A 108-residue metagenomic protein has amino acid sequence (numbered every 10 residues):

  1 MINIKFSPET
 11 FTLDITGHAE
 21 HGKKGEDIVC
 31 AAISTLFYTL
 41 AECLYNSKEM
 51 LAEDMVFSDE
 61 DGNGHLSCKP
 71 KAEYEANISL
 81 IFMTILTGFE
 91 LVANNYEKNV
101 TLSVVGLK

Functional and structural regions predicted by a protein language model:
M1-I28, Y38-K108: N-terminal intrinsically disordered, cationic/polar leader segments that include organellar targeting peptides
V29-I33: Short, conserved glycine- and acidic-residue-centered signature motifs in active-site or ligand-binding loops
